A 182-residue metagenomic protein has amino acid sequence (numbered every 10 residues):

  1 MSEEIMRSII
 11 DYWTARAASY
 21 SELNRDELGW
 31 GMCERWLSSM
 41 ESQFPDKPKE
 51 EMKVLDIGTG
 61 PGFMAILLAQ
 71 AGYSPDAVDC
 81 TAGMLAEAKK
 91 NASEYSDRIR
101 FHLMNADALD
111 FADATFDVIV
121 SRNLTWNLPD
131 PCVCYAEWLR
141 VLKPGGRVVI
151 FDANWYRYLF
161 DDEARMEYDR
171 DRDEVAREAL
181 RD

Functional and structural regions predicted by a protein language model:
M1-K49, F63-L67, E87, N91: Conserved class I S-adenosyl-L-methionine
E51-K53: Nucleotide donor/acceptor-binding cores
L55-I57, P61-A108: Class I SAM-dependent methyltransferase SAM/SAH-binding core
G83, L128-V133, Y158: Short N-terminal helix/helix-N-cap motif within the alpha/beta-hydrolase-1
D107-V118: A short acidic, Gly/Pro-enriched loop at the edge of an enzyme's catalytic core that lines a small-molecule cofactor
V118-P131: A short SAM/SAH-binding and catalytic strip from SAM-dependent methyltransferases
C132-P144: A short glycine-rich, Lys/Arg-flanked "PGG" loop and its adjoining helix->strand segment in the class I
R147-D182: Conserved class I S-adenosyl-L-methionine
